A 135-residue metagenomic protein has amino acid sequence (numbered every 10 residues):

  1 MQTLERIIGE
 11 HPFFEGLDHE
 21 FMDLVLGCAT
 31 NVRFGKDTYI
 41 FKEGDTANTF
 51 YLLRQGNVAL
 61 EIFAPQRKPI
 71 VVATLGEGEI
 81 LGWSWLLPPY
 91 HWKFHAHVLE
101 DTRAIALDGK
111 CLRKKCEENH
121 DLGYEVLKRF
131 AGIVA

Functional and structural regions predicted by a protein language model:
M1-A135: Cytosolic regulatory regions built on CNB/CRP/Popeye-like sensor folds
